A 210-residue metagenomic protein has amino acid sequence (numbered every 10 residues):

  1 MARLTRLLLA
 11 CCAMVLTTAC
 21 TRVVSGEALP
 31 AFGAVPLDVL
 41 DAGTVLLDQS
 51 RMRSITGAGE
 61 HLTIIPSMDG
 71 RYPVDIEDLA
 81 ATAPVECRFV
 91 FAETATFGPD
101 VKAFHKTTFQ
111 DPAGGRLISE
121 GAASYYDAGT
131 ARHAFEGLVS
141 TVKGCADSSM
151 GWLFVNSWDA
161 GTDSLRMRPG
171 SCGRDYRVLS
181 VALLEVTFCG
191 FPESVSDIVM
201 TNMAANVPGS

Functional and structural regions predicted by a protein language model:
M1-L9: Bacterial N-terminal signal peptides that target proteins for export
L16-A19: C-terminal motif of bacterial Sec signal peptides marking the signal peptidase cleavage site
T21-A103, I198-A204: N-terminal "mature-domain start" segment
V101-R132: A short acidic-to-branched-hydrophobic micro-motif
A103-Q110, S171-L179: Short, surface-exposed beta-strand/loop micro-motifs that present aromatic residues
S119-G121, R177-G190: Short, well-ordered beta-strand elements
G129-D175: Short Gly/Thr-rich strand-loop-strand
E185-S210: Surface-exposed amphipathic alpha-helical segments
